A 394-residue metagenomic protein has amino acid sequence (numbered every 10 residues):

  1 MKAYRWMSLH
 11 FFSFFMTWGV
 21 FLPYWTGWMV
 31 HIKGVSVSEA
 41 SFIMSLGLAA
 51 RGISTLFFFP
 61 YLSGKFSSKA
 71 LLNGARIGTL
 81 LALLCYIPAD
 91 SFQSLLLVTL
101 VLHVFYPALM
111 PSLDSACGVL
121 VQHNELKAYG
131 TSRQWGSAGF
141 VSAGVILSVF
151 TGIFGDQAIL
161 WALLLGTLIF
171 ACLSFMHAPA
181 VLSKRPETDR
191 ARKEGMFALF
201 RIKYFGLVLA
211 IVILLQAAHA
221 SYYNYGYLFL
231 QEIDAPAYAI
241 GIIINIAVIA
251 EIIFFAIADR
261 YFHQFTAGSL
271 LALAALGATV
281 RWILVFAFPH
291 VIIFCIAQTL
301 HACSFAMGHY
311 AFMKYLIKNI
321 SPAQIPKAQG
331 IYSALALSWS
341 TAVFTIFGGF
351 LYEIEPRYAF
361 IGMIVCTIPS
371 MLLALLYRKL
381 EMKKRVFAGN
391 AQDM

Functional and structural regions predicted by a protein language model:
M1, H177-A210, M394: Juxtamembrane intracellular "pre-TM" segments in multi-pass secondary transporters
M1-L48, G52, Y204-I243: Helix-loop boundary and gating motifs at the non-cytosolic
F12, A82, F92-M110, I213 (+1 more regions): Hydrophobic core of transmembrane alpha-helices in multi-pass small-molecule transporters, especially MFS/SLC-type
A49-F57, G139, A143-G144, I240-F262: Transmembrane alpha-helices of Major Facilitator/SLC transporters
I53-S67, T151, I253-T266, Y352: Helix-to-loop junctions at the C-terminal end of transmembrane segments in multipass secondary transporters
A70-L84, S269-L284: Structural signature of the two symmetry-related core transmembrane helices
P107-Q122, M307-I320: Intracellular juxtamembrane helix-capping segments at the cytosolic ends of symmetry-related transmembrane helices
I159-F175, Y358-Y377: Symmetry-related core transmembrane helices of the 12-TM Major Facilitator Superfamily/SLC fold
